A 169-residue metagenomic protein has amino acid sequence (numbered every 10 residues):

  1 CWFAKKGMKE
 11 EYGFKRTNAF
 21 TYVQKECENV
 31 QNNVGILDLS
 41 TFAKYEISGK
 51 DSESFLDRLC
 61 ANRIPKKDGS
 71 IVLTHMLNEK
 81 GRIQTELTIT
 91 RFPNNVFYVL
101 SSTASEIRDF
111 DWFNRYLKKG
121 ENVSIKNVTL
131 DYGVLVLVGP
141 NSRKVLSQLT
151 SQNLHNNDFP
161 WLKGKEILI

Functional and structural regions predicted by a protein language model:
C1-I169: Glycine/proline-enriched, intrinsically flexible loops and inter-domain linkers
